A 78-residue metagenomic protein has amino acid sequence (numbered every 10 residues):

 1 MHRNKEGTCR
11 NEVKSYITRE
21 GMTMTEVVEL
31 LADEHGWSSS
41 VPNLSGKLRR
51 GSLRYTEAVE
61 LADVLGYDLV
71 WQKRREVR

Functional and structural regions predicted by a protein language model:
M1-E26, L30, D68-V70: A short, Lys/Arg-rich alpha-helix, primarily the initiator
I17, L48, A62-L65: Amphipathic alpha-helical interface segments used for dimerization/assembly
E29, D33, D63: Alpha-helical residues within the helix-turn-helix
A32-L53: Recognition helix of helix-turn-helix/homeodomain-like DNA-binding domains that insert into the DNA major groove
Y55-V70: DNA major-groove recognition helix of helix-turn-helix/homeodomain DNA-binding modules
W71-R78: Short amphipathic recognition helices of helix-turn-helix/homeodomain-type DNA-binding modules
